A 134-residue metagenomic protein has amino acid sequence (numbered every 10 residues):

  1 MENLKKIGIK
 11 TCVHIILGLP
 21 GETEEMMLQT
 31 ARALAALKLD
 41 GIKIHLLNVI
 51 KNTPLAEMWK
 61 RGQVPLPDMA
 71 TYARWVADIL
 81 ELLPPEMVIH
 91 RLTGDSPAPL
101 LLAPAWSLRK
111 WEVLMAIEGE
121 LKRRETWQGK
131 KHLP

Functional and structural regions predicted by a protein language model:
M1-K5, L80: Surface-exposed amphipathic alpha-helices with a cationic face
E2, L28, R32-L34, K60 (+1 more regions): A broad "ordered helical/assembly scaffold" signature
L4-M26, L46-K51, M58-L66, L92: Conserved strand-turn element in the central/C-terminal portion of the radical SAM core barrel that lines
I7, A36-L37, L82-L83: Alpha-helix C-cap/termination motif
V13, L28, A73-W75: Residue-level detector of functional hotspots within protein domains
P20-A36, P99: Catalytic cores of alpha/beta
G41, N48-P134: Auxiliary Fe-S-binding modules of radical SAM enzymes
